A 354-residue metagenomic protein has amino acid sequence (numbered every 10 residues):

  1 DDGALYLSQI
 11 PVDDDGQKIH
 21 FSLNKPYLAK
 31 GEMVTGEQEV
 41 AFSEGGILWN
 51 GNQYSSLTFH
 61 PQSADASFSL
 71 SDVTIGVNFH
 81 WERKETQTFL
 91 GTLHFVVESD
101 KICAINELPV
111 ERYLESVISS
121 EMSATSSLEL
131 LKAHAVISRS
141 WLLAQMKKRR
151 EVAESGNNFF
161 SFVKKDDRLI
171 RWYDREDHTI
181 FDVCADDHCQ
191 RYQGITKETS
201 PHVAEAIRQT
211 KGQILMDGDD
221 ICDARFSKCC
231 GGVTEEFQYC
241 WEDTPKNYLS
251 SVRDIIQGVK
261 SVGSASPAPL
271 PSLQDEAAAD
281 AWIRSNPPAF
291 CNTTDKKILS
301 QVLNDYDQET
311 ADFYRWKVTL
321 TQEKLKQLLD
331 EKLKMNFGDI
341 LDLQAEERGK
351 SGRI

Functional and structural regions predicted by a protein language model:
D1-I354: Conserved, single-site charged/polar hotspot
